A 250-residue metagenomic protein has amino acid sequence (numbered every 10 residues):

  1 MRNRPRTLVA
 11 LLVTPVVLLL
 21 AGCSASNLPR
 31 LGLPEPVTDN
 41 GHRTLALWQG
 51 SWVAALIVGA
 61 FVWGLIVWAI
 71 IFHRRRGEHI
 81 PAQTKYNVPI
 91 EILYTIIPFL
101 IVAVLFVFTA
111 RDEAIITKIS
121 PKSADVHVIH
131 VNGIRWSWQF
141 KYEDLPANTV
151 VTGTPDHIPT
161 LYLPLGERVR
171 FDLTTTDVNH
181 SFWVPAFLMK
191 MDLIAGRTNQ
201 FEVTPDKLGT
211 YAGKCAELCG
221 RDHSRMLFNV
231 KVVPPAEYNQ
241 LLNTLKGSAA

Functional and structural regions predicted by a protein language model:
M1-A25: N-terminal secretory/membrane targeting signals
R2-L8, H42-F61, I96: Membrane-entry segments of alpha-helical transmembrane domains in multi-pass membrane proteins
S24-G50, I70-A250: Non-transmembrane, membrane-proximal soluble domains of secreted or membrane proteins
G59-H73: Alpha-helical transmembrane segments
